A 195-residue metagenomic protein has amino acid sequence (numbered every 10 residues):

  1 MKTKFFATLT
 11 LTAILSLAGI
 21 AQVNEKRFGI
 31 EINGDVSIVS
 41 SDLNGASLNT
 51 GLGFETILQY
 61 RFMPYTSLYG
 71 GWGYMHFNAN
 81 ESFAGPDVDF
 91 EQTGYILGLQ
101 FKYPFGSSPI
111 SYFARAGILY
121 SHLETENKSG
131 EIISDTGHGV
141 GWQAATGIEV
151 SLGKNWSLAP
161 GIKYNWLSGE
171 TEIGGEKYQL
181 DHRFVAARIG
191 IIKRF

Functional and structural regions predicted by a protein language model:
M1-R27, F195: Cleavable N-terminal export/targeting peptides
N24-E25, V36-I38, L52, I57-S129 (+3 more regions): Gram-negative (and chloroplast) outer-membrane scaffold detector with strong preference for beta-barrel transmembrane
G29-D35: Short, hydrophobic/glycine-enriched beta-strand segments
S40-N44, E81-V88, K128-S134, I173-Q179: Extracellular loop and loop/strand-boundary signature of outer-membrane beta-barrel proteins
D42-N49, S108: Solvent-exposed loop/turn segments connecting transmembrane beta-strands in outer-membrane beta-barrel proteins
T125-W166: A charged, solvent-exposed segment within the mature domains of Sec-exported extracytoplasmic proteins
G169-T171: Membrane-helix boundary connector in multi-pass membrane proteins
Q179-V185: C-terminal beta-signal and terminal closure region of outer-membrane beta-barrel proteins
